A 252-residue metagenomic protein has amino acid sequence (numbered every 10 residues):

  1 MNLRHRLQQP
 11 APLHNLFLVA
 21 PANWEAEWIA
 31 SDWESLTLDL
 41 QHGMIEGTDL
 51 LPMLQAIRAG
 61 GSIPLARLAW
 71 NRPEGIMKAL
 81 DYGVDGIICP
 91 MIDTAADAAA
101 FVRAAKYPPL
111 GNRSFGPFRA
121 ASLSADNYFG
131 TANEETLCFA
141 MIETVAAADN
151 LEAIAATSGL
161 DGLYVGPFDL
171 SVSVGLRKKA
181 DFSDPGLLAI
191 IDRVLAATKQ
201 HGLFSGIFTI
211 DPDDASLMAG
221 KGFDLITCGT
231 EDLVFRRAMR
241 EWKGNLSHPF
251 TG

Functional and structural regions predicted by a protein language model:
M1-G252: Expand to "…catalyze enediolate/carbanion chemistry for C-C bond making/breaking, isomerization, decarboxylation
